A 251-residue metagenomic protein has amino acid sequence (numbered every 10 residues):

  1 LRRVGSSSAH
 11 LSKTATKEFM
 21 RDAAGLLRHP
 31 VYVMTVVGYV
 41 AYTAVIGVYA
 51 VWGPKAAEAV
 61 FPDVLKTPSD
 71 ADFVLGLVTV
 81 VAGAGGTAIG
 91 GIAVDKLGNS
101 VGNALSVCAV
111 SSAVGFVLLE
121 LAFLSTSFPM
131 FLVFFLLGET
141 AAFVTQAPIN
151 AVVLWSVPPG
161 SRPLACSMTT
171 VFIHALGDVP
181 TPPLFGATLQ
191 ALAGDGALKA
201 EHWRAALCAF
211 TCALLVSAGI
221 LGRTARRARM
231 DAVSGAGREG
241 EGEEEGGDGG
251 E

Functional and structural regions predicted by a protein language model:
L1-V36, G250: Juxtamembrane intracellular "pre-TM" segments in multi-pass secondary transporters
H29-G90, A142-N150, G177-G186: Extracytoplasmic gate region of multi-pass secondary transporters
V36, F73, A109, P163-M168: Conserved glycine-rich helix-kink/hinge and helix-boundary motifs of the Major Facilitator Superfamily
T87, P159-G194: A late C-terminal transmembrane helix in Major Facilitator Superfamily
T87-V101, L189-Q190: Helix-to-loop junctions at the C-terminal end of transmembrane segments in multipass secondary transporters
V101-I149: C-terminal transmembrane helical hairpin of 12-TM major facilitator-type secondary transporters
V101-S106, Q190-C212: A membrane-interface helix-boundary motif in multi-pass transporters
F116-S125, L207-E239: Multi-pass alpha-helical transporter architecture, strongest for 12-TM Major Facilitator/SLC carriers used
